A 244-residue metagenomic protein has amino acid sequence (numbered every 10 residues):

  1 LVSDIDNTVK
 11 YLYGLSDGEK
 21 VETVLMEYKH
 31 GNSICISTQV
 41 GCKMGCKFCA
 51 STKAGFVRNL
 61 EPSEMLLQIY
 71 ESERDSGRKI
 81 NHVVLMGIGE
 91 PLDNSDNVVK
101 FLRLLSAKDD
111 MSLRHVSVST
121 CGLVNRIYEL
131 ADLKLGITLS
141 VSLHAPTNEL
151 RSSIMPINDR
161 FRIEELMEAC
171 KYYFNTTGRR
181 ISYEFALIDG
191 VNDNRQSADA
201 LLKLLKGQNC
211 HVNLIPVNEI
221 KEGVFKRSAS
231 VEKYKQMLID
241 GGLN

Functional and structural regions predicted by a protein language model:
L1-I36, Q68-S72, S76-G77: N-terminal [4Fe-4S]-dependent radical SAM core
V2-V9, K235-N244: A C-terminal junction/extension of Radical SAM enzymes
S3, S37-T38, S51, S119 (+1 more regions): Short linear Ser/Thr-Pro motifs
D17, E27-K29, V40, G89 (+2 more regions): Short, flexible active-site-adjacent loop segments at beta-strand->alpha-helix junctions, enriched in small/polar
E27-E64: Canonical Radical SAM [4Fe-4S] cluster-binding loop centered on the CxxxCxxC motif and its immediate flanking residues
K53-H82: Conserved alpha-helical substructure of the radical SAM core
E73-H82, G87-G241: Conserved AdoMet/S-adenosylmethionine-binding subsite of the radical SAM
